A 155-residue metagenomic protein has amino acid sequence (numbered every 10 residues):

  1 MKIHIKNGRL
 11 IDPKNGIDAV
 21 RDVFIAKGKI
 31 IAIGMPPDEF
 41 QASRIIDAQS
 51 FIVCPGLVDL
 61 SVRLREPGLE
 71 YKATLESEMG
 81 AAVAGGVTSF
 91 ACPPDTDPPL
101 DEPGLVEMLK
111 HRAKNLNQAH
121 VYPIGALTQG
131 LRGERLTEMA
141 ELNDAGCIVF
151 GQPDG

Functional and structural regions predicted by a protein language model:
M1-F40: N-terminal metal-binding scaffold of metallo-dependent hydrolase/deaminase domains
G8, V23, G28, S50 (+5 more regions): Divalent metal-coordination and catalytic microenvironments
P37-V53: Active-site metal-binding motif and surrounding structural segment of the metallo-beta-lactamase
Q49-A113: Metal-associated gating/positioning segment near the N- to mid-region
Y71-M79, L131-E141: Short, acidic/polar
S77-L100, N117-Q129, N143-G155: Divalent metal-dependent hydrolysis catalytic cores, especially in the metallo-beta-lactamase
E102-P103, M108, P123, Q129-L136: Active-site-proximal beta-alpha core segment in soluble small-molecule metabolic enzymes
L109-L116, M139-D144: Acidic (Asp/Glu)-rich catalytic clusters
